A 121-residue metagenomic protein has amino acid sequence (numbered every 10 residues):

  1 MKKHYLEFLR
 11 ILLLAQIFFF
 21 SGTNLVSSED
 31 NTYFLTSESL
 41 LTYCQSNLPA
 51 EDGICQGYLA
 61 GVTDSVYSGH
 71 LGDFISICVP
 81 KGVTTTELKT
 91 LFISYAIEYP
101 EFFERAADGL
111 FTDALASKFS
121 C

Functional and structural regions predicted by a protein language model:
K2-L12: Bacterial N-terminal signal peptides that target proteins for export
R10-G22: Bacterial N-terminal signal peptides
T23-E29: Sec/Tat signal peptide C-region and signal peptidase I cleavage site
T32-S94: Short N-proximal segments of mature Sec-exported proteins
I93-C121: Short, compact, well-ordered microdomains
